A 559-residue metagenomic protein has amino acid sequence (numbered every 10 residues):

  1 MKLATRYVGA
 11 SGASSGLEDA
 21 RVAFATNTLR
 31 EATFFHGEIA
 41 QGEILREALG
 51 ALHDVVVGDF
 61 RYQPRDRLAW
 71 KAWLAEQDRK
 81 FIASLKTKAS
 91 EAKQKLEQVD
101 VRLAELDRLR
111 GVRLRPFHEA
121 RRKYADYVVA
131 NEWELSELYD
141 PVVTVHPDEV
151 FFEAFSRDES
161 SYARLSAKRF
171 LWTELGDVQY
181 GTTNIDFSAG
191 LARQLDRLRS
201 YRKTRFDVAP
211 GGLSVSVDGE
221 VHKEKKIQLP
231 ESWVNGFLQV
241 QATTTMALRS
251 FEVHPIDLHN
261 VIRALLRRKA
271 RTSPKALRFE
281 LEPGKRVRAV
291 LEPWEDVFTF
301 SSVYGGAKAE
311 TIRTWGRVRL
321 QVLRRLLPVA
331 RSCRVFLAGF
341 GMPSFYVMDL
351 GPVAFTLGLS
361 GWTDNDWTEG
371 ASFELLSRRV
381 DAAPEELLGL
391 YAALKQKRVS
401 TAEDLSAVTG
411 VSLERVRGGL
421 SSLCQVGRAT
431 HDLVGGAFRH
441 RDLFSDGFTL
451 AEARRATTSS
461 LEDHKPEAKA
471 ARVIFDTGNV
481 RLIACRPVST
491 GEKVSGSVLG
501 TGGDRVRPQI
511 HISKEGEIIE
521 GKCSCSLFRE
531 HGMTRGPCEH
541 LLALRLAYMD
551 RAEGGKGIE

Functional and structural regions predicted by a protein language model:
M1-E559: Long, low-complexity, compositionally biased intrinsically disordered regions
